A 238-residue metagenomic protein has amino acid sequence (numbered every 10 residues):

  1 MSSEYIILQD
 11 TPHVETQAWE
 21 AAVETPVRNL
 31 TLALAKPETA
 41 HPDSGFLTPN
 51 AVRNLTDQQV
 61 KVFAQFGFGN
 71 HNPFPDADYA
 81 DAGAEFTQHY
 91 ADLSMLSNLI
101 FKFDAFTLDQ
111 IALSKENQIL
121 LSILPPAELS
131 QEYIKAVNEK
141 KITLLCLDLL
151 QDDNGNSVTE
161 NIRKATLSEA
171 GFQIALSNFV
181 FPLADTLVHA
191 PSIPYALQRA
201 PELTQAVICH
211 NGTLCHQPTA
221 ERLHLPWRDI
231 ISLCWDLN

Functional and structural regions predicted by a protein language model:
S2-E38: Positively charged, low-complexity intrinsically disordered leader regions
Q17-W19, M95, L99-F172: Phosphate/diphosphate ligand-binding glycine-rich loop within oxidoreductases
A35-H71, I174-N178, P182: Glycine-rich phosphate/diphosphate-binding loop of Rossmann-like nucleotide-binding domains
T56, A80, N138: Anion (oxyanion) recognition and catalysis
V60, A84, I142: Short phosphate-binding/catalytic loops that engage adenosine nucleotides
F63-E85: N-terminal beta-loop-helix "entrance" segment that forms/cooperates in small-molecule cofactor or anionic ligand
G83-L96: Short acidic low-complexity segments
D148-N238: Adenosine-phosphate binding glycine-rich loop
